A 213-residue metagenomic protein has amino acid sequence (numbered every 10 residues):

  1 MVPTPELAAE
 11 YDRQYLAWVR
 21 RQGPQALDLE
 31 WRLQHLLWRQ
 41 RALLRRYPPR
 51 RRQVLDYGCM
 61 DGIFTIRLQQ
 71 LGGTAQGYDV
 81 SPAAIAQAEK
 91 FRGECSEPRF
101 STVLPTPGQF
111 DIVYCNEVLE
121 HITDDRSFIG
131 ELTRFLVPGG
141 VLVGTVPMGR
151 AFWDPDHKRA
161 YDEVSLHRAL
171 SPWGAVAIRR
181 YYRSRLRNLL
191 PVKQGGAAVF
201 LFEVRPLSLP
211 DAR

Functional and structural regions predicted by a protein language model:
M1-G108, I112-N116, R126-I129, R159-R168 (+4 more regions): Conserved N-terminal segment of class I S-adenosyl-L-methionine
N116-L119, T145: Residues lining the SAM
H121, D125: Di-metal (Zn2+ and/or Mg2+/Mn2+) metal-binding site signature of metallo-dependent hydrolases with the MBL/beta-CASP
S127-P138: A short glycine-rich, Lys/Arg-flanked "PGG" loop and its adjoining helix->strand segment in the class I
G140-P147: Conserved beta-strand signature within the Rossmann-like core of class I S-adenosyl-L-methionine
P147-F152, Y182-R185: Short "lid" loop at the C-terminus of a central beta-strand within the Rossmann-like core of SAM-dependent
W153-R159: C-terminal substrate-binding/active-site "lid" region of AdoMet-derived donor-dependent transferases
